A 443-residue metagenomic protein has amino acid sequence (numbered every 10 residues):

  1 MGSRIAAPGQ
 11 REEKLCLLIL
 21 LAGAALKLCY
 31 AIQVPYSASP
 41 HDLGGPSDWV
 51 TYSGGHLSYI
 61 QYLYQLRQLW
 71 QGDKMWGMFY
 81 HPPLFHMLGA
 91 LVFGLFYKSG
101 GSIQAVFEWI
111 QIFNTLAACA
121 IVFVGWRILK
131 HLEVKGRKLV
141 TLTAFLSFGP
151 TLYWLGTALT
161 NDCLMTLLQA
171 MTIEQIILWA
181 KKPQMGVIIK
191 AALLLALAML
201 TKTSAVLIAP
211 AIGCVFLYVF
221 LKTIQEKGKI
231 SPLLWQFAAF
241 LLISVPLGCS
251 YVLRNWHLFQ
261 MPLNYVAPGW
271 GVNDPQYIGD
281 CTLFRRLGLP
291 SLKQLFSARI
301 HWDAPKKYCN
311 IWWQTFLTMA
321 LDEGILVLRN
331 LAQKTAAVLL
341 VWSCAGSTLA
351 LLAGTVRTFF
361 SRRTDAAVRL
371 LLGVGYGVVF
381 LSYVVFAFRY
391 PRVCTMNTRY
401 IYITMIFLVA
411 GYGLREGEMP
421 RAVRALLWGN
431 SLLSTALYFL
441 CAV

Functional and structural regions predicted by a protein language model:
M1-V34, F220-L221, P232-I243, V356 (+2 more regions): Start-transfer (signal-anchor) and selected internal transmembrane alpha helices of multi-pass inner/ER membrane
C29-Y80, L84, G94-F96: Extracytosolic helix-loop segments that constitute the early lumenal/periplasmic catalytic or substrate-binding loops
G101-F107, V122-F148, T166-L167: Transmembrane-helix signature of polytopic, membrane-embedded enzymes that assemble or transfer cell-envelope glycans
V124-R127, L164-K181, L193-L195, F407-G411: Specific aromatic-rich, kink-prone transmembrane helix
L132-E133, T172-K190, A198, F220-T223: Membrane-interface transmembrane helices that cradle and orient dolichyl/undecaprenyl
T151-M165: Short acidic/glycine- and proline-prone juxtamembrane loop motifs at membrane-interface regions of multi-pass membrane
Q175-K181, I208-V245: Perimembrane helix-loop-helix junctions
W235-A350: Membrane-lumen/periplasm interface segments of specific transmembrane helices in polyprenyl phosphate-linked
